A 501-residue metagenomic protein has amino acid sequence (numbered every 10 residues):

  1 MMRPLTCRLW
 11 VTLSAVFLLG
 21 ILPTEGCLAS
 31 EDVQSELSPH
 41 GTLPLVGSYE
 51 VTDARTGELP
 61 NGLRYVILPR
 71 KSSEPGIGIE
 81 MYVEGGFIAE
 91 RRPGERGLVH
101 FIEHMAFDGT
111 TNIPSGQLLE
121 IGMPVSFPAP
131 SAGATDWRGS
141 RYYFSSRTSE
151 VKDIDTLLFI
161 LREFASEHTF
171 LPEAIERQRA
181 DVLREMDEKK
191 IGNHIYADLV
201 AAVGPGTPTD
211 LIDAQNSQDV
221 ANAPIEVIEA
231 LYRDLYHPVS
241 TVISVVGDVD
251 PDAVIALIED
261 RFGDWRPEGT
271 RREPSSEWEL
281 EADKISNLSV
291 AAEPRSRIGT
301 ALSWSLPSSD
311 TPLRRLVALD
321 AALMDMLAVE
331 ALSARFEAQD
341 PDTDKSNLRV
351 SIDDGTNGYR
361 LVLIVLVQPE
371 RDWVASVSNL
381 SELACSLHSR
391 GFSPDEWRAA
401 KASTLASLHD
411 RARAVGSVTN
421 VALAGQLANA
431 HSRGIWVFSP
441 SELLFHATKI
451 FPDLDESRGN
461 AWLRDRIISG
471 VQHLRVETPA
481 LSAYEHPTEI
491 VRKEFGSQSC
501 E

Functional and structural regions predicted by a protein language model:
W10-E25: Bacterial N-terminal signal peptides
C27-T42, V46, V242-G247, R398-E501: C-terminal regions of mature proteins
E31-L37, T42, T111, L118-L231 (+2 more regions): Acidic/histidine-enriched segments that form metal/cofactor-coordinating and catalytic pocket/exosite environments
D32-E36, H40, G206, V242-A301 (+3 more regions): An aromatic/glycine/proline-enriched structural segment found at the starts of mature extracellular/organellar domains
V33-R55, K189, V200-T241, P274-E277 (+2 more regions): Histidine-acidic residue clusters that define the catalytic metal-binding segment of zinc metallopeptidase domains
G78-R147, I191, D210-A214, E330-R360: M16/MPP (pitrilysin/insulinase) zinc-metallopeptidase core fold and M16-derived inactive scaffolds
E80-Y82, T270-R335, V421-S432, E501: His/Glu-based metal-binding/catalytic segments typifying zinc-dependent metallopeptidases
L199, I225-R261, G470-Q472: Non-catalytic, conformational "gating/processing" segments within enzyme and secreted inhibitor domains
